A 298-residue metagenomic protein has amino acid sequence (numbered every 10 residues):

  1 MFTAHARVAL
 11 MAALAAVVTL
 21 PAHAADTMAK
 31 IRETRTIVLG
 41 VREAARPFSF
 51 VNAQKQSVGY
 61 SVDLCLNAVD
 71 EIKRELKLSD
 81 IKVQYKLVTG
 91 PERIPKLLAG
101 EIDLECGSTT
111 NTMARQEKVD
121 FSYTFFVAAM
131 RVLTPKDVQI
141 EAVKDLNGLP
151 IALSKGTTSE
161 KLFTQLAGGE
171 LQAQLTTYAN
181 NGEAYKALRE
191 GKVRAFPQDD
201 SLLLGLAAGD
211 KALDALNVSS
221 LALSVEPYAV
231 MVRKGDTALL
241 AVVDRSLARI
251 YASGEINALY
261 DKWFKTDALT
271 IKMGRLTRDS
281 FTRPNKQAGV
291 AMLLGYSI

Functional and structural regions predicted by a protein language model:
T19-P21: N-terminal signal peptide c-region/cleavage motif recognized by signal peptidases
A24-Q54, Q139-I140, K144-L149, T282-I298: Immediate post-signal peptide segment of exported/extracytoplasmic ligand-binding proteins
A29-E105: Extracytoplasmic small-molecule ligand-binding "clamshell" domains of the periplasmic binding protein/Venus flytrap
E43, F126-T134, D200, A208-L247 (+2 more regions): Periplasmic-binding protein-like
A44-P47, S57-R74, T110, A128-N181 (+3 more regions): Bilobed "Venus flytrap"/periplasmic-binding protein-like clamshell domains and structurally analogous long
D63-E71, K144, L149-P150, K155-T157 (+3 more regions): Extended ligand-binding regions for polar small-molecule ligands
L66, L78-D145, F281-Y296: Acidic, polar ligand-binding/catalytic clefts
E92, C106-E117, L162-A167, A187-E190 (+2 more regions): A ligand-binding cleft/hinge motif common to bilobed small-molecule-binding domains
